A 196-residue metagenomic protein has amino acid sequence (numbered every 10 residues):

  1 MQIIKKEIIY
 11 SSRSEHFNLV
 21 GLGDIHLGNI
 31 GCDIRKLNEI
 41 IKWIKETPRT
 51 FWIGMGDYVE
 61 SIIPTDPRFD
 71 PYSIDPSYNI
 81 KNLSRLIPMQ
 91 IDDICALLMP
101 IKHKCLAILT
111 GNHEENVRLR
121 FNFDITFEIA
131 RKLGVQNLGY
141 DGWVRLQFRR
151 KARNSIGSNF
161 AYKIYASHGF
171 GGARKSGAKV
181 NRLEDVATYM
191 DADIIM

Functional and structural regions predicted by a protein language model:
M1-K5: C-terminal regulatory/interaction regions
K6-E7, S11-N18, L22, L27-Y140: Core catalytic region of metal-dependent phosphoesterases/phosphodiesterases, especially metallo-beta-lactamase-like
L119-M196: Acidic, His/Gly-enriched loop-helix segments that form or flank divalent-metal centers in metallo-dependent hydrolases
